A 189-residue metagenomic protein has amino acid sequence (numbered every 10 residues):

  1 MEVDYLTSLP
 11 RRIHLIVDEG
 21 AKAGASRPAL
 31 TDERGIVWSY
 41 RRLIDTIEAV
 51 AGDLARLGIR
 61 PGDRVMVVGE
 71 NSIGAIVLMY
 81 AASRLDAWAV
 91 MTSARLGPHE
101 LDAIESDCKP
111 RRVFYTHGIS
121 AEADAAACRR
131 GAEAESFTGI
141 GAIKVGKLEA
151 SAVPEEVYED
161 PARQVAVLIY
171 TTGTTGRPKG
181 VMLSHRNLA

Functional and structural regions predicted by a protein language model:
M1-W38, R42-L57, P61: N-lobe entry segment of adenylate-forming
P10, A25-S26, S151-Y170, R177: Conserved pre-ATP/AMP-binding loop-to-beta segment of ANL
P28, D63, A87, R163-Q164: Surface-exposed loop/turn positions
I36, A51-H99: Conserved AMP-binding/adenylate-forming
V37-R41, A166-A189: Conserved AMP-binding A3 loop
R56-L57, R84-E159: Structural core segment of the AMP-binding/adenylate-forming
